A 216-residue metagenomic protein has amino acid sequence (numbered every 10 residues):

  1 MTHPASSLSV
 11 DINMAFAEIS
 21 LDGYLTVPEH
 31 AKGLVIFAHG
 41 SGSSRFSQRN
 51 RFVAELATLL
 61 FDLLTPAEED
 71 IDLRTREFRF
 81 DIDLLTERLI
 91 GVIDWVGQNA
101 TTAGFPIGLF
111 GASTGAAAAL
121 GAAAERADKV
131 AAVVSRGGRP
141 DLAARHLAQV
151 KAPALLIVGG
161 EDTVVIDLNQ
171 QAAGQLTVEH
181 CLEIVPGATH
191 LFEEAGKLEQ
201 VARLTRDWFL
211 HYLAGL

Functional and structural regions predicted by a protein language model:
I12-F105, E193-G196, Q200: Serine-hydrolase catalytic machinery in alpha/beta-hydrolase-like enzymes
G108-G111, R136: Short beta-strand immediately N-terminal to the catalytic nucleophile in serine-hydrolase-like folds
F110-A119: Gly/Ala-rich beta-loop-alpha elbow adjacent to hydrolase catalytic centers
D128-P140: A conserved short beta-strand
V150, L156-V158: Short beta-strand/loop motif that positions the catalytic acidic residue of the alpha/beta-hydrolase fold
T163-N169: Conserved alpha/beta-hydrolase "acid-adjacent" motif
Q175-L191: Catalytic histidine neighborhood in serine/cysteine hydrolases with alpha/beta-hydrolase-type architecture
A188-L191, G196-L216: Catalytic active-site module of serine/aspartate enzymes centered on a nucleophile-bearing elbow/loop
